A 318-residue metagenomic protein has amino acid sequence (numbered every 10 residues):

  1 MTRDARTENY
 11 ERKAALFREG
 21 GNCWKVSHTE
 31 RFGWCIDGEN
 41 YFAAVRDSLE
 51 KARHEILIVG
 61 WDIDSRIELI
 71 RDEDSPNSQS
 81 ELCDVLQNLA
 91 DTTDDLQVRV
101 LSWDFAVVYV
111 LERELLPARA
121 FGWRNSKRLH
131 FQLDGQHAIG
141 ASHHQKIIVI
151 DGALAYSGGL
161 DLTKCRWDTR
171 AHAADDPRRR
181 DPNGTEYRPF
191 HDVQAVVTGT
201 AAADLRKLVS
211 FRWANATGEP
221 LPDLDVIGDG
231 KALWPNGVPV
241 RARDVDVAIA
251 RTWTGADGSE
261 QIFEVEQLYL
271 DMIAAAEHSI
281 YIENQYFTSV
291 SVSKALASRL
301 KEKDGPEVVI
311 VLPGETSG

Functional and structural regions predicted by a protein language model:
M1-G318: Charged, low-complexity intrinsically disordered terminal segments
